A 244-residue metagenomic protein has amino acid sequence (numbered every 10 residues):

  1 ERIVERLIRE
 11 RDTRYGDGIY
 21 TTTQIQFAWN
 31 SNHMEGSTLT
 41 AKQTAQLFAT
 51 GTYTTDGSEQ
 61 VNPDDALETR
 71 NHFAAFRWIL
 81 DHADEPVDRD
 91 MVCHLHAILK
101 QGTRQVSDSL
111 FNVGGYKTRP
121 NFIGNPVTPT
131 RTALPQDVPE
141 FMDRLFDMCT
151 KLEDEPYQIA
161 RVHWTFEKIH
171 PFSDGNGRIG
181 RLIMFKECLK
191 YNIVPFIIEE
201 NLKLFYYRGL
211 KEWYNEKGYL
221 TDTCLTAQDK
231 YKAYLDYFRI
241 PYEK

Functional and structural regions predicted by a protein language model:
E1-K244: FIC/Doc superfamily catalytic core
